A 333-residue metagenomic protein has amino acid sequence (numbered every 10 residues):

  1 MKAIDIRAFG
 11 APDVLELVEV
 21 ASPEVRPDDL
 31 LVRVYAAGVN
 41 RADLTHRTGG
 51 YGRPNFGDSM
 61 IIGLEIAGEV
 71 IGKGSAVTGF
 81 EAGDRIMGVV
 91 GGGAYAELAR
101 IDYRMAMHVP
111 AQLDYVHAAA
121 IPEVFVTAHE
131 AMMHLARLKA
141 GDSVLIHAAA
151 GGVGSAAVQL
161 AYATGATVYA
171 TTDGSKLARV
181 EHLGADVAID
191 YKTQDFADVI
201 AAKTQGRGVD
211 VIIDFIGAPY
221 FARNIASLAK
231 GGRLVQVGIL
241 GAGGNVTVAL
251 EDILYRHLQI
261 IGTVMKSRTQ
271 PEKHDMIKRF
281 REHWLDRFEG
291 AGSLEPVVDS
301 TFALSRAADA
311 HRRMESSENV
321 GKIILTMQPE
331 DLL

Functional and structural regions predicted by a protein language model:
A21-V39, G50-G93: Glycine-rich beta-strand-centered segment in the early N-terminal region that forms part of a ligand/cofactor-binding
T45, S59, G72, R85-A150: NAD(P)H dinucleotide-binding glycine-rich loop of Rossmann-like/cofactor-binding domains, especially the beta1-alpha1
R85, S143, T167, G232-R233 (+1 more regions): Short glycine-centered segments of the SAM/dcSAM-binding site in methyltransferase folds
A119-Q194: Mid-domain Rossmann-like dinucleotide-binding core that forms the NAD(H)/NADP(H) cofactor-binding site
T172, P219-A291, T326-L333: Glycine-rich phosphate-binding loop and adjacent beta-alpha segment of Rossmann(oid) nucleotide-cofactor-binding
F196-G206: Short amphipathic alpha-helix with an adjacent loop that forms part of the alpha/beta core around
L258, A291-T301, A308-L333: C-terminal capping/lid region of NAD(P)-dependent oxidoreductase domains
